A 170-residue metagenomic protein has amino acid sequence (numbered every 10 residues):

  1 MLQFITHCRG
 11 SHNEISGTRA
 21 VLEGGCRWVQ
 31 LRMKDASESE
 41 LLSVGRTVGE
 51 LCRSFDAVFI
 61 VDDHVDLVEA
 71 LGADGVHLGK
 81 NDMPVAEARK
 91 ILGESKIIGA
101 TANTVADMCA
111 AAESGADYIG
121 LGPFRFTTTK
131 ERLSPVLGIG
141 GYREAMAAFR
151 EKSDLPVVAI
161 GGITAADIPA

Functional and structural regions predicted by a protein language model:
M1-V85, K90-Y118, S134, E144-A147 (+2 more regions): Conserved N-terminal beta1-alpha1 strand-loop-helix module at the mouth
R125-T127: A short, flexible beta-alpha/helix-coil linker loop
T129-E131: Glycine/threonine-rich flexible loop motifs
V136-I139: Short alpha-helical segments enriched in small residues
I160: Short hydrophobic "strand-cap" motifs at the C-terminus of beta-strands
